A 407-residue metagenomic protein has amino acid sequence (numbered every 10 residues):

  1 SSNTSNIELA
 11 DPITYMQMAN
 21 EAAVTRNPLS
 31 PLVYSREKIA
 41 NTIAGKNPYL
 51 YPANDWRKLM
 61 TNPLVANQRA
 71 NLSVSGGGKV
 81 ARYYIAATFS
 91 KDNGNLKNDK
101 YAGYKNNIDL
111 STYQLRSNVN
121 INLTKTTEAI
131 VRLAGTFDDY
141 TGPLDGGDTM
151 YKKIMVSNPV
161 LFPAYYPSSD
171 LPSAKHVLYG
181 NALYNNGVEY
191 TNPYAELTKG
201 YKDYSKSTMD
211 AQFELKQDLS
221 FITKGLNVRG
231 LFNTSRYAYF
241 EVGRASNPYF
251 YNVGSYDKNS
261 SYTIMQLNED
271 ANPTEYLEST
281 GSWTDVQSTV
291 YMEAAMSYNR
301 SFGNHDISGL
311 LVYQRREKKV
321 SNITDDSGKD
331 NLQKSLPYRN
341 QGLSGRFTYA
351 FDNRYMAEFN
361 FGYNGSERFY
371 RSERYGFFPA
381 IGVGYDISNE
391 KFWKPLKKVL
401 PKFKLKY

Functional and structural regions predicted by a protein language model:
S1-K206, E214-S220: Membrane-proximal, glycine/serine-rich, low-complexity loop/turn segments characteristic of large bacterial
S2-N6, G78, F89-N93, G135-T141 (+5 more regions): Transmembrane beta-strands of outer-membrane beta-barrel pores
I13-Q17, Y101-N106, G146-V156, R244-G254 (+3 more regions): Flexible, surface-exposed loop regions and adjacent strand-edge segments of Gram-negative outer-membrane beta-barrel
P52-S75, L161-A174, S246, F250-F361 (+1 more regions): Outer-membrane beta-barrel transmembrane domain signature of Gram-negative proteins, especially the mid-to-C-terminal
A66-A70, G77, D109-Y113, S205-A211 (+4 more regions): Residues that define the transmembrane beta-barrel architecture of outer-membrane proteins
L72-G78, S117-I121, A211-Q217, A294-Y298 (+2 more regions): Residues on the lipid-exposed face of transmembrane beta-strands in outer-membrane beta-barrel proteins
K79-V80, N95, T126, G142 (+6 more regions): Short loop/turn motifs that connect adjacent beta-strands in outer-membrane beta-barrel proteins
Y83-I85, A129-V131, L226-F232, I307-L311 (+3 more regions): Transmembrane beta-strands of outer-membrane beta-barrel proteins
